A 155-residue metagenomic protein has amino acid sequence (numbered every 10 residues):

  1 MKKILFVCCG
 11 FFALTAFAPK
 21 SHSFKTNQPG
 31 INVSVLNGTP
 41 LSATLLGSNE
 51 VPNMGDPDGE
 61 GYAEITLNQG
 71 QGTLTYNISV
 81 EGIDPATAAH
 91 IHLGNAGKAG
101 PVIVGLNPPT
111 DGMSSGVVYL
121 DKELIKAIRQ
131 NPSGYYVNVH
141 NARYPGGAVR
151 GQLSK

Functional and structural regions predicted by a protein language model:
M1-T26: Bacterial Sec-dependent N-terminal signal peptides
A18-A89, L93-K155: Metal-centered catalytic cores of metalloenzymes
